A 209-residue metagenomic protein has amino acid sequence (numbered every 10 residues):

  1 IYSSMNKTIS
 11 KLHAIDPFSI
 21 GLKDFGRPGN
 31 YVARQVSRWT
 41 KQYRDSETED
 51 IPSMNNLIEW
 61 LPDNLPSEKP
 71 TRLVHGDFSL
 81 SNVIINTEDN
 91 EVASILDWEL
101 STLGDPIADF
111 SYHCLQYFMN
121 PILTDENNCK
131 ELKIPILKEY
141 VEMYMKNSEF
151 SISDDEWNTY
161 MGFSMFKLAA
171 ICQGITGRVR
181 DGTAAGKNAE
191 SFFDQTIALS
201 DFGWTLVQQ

Functional and structural regions predicted by a protein language model:
I1-N55, L65-R72, L100-G104, T183-T196: A cross-family kinase active-site recognition segment
K7-F18, D63-P66, I85, L115 (+4 more regions): Residues at helix-coil transition
I9-H13, N56-A108, Y112-C114: Active-site acidic catalytic loop and adjacent metal/ATP-binding pocket of ATP-dependent phosphoryl transfer enzymes
K11, R38, Q42, W60 (+4 more regions): Solvent-exposed, charged/polar functional surfaces in cytosolic regulatory/catalytic domains
G26-R27, S151-F163: All-alpha amphipathic helical-bundle segments outside canonical DNA-binding/catalytic cores that form hydrophobic
S67, R72-L73, I84-A93, E149-S153 (+3 more regions): Conserved NTP-binding catalytic cores of kinases and kinase-like/nucleotidyltransferase enzymes across multiple kinase
A108-E149, F163-D181: Active-site activation/catalytic loop segments of kinase-like enzymes and analogous catalytic loops in related
G174, R178-Q209: Regulatory N- and C-terminal appendages and interdomain linkers associated with kinase/kinase-like NTP transferase
